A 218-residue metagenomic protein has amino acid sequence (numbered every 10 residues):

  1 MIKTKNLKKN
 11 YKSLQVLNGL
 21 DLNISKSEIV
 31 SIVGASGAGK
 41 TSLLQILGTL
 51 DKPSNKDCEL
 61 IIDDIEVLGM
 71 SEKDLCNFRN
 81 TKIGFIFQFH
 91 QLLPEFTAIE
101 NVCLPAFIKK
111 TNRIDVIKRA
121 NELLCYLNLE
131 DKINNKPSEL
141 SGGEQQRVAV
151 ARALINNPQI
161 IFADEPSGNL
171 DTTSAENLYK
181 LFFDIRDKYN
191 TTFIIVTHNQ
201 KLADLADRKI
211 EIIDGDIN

Functional and structural regions predicted by a protein language model:
G48: Helix-to-loop junction immediately C-terminal to a conserved catalytic motif
K56-E66: Conserved ABC transporter NBD signature motif
F96-P105: Short coil-to-helix segment of the ABC ATPase nucleotide-binding domain corresponding to the Q-loop/switch region
K136-Q146: Conserved ABC ATPase signature
I155-Q159: A short, proline-enriched helix->beta-strand linker immediately N-terminal to the Walker B motif in ABC-type P-loop
I161-D164: Catalytic Walker B motif of ABC-type/P-loop ATPase nucleotide-binding domains
